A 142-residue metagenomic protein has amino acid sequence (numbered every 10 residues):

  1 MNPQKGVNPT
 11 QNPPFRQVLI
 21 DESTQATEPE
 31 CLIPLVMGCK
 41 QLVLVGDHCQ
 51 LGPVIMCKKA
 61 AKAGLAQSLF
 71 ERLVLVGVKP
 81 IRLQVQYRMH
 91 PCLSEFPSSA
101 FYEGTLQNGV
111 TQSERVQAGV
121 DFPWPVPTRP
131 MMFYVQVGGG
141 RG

Functional and structural regions predicted by a protein language model:
M1-G142: Conserved helicase motor core of SF1/SF2 NTP-dependent helicases
